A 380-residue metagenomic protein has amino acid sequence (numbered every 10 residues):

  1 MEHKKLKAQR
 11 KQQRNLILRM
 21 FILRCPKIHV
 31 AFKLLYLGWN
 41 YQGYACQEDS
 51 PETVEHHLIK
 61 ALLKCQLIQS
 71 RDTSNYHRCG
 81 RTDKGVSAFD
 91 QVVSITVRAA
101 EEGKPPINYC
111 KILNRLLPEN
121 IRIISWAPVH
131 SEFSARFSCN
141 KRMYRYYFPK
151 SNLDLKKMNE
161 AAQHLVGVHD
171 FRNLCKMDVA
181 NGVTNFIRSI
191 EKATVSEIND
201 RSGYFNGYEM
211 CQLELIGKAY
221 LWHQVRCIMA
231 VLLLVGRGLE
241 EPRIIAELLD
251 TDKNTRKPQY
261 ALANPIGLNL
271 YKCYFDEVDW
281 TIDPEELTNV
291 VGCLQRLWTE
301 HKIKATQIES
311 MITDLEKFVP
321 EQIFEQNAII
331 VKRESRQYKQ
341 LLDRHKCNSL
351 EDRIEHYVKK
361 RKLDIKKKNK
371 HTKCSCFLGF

Functional and structural regions predicted by a protein language model:
M1-F380: Structured-RNA-binding interfaces characteristic of tRNA pseudouridine synthases
